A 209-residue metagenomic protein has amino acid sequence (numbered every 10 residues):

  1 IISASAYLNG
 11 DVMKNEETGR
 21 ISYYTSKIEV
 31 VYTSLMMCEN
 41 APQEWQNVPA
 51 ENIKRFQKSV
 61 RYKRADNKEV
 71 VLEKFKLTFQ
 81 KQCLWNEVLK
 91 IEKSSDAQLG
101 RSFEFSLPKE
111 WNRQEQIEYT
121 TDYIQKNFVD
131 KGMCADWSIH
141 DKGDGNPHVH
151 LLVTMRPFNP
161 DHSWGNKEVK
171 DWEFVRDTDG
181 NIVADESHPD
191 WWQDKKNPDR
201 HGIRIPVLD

Functional and structural regions predicted by a protein language model:
I1-D209: N-terminal nicking endonuclease/strand-transfer module with a His-rich metal-binding environment and a catalytic Tyr
